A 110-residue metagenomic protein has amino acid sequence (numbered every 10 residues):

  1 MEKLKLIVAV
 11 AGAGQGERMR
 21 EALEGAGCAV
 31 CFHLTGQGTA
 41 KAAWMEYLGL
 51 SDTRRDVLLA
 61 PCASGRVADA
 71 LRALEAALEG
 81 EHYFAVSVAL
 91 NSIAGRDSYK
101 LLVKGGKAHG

Functional and structural regions predicted by a protein language model:
M1-G110: Positively charged, small/polar-rich N-terminal and surface patches that mediate targeting and assembly and bind
